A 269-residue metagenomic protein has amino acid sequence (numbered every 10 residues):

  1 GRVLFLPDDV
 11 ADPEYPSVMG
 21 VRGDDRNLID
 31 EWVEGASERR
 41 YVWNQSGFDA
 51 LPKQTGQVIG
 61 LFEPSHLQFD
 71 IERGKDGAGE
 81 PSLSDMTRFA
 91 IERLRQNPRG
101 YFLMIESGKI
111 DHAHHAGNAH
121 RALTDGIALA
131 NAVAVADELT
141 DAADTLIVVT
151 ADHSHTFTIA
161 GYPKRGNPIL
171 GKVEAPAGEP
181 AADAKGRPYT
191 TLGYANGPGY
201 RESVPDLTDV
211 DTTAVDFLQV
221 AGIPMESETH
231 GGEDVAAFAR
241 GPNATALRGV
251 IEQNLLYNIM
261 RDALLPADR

Functional and structural regions predicted by a protein language model:
G1-R269: A post-motif C-terminal structural segment
